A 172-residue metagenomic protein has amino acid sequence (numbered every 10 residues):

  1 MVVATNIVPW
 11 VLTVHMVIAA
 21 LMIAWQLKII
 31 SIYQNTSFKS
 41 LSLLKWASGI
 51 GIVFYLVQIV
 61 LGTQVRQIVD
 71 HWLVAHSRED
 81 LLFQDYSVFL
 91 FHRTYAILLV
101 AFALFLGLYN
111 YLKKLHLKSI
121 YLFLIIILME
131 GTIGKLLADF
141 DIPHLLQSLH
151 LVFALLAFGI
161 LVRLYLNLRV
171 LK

Functional and structural regions predicted by a protein language model:
M1-K172: Polytopic transmembrane helical bundles with strong interfacial aromatic enrichment
